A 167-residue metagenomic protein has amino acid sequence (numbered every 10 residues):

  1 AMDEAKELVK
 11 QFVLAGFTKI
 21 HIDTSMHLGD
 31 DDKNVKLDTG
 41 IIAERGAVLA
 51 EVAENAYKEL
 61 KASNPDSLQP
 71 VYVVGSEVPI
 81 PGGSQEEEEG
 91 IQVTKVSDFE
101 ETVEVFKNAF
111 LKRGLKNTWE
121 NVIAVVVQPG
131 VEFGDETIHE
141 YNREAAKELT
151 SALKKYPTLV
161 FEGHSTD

Functional and structural regions predicted by a protein language model:
M2-T18, D32-S67, V71-D167: Active-site capping/gating regions of soluble enzymes
I22-D30: Short, conserved phosphate-binding/catalytic loop or strand-edge motifs used in phosphoryl-/nucleotidyl-transfer
